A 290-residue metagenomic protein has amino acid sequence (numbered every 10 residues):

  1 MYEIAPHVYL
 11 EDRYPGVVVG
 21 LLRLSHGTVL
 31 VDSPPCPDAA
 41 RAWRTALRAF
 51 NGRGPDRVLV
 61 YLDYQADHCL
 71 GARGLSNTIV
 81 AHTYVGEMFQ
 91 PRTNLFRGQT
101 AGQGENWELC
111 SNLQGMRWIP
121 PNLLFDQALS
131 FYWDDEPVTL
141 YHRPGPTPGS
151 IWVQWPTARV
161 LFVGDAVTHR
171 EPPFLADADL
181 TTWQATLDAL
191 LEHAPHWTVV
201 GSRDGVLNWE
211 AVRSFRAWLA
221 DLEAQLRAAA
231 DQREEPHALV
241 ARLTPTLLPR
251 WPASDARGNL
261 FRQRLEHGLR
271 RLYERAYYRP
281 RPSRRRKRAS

Functional and structural regions predicted by a protein language model:
Y2-A46, W152-G164: Conserved beta-strand hairpin/beta-sheet module of binuclear metal-dependent hydrolase folds, prominently
H7, L22, D32, L47 (+8 more regions): Divalent metal-coordination and catalytic microenvironments
V31-P34, D56-Q65, V80-H82, R143 (+2 more regions): Active-site neighborhood of phospho(di)ester-bond hydrolases with catalytic His/Asp-centered motifs
P37-D38, Y64-L70, G86-Q90, T147-S150 (+3 more regions): Active-site environment of divalent metal-dependent phosphoester hydrolases
T45-S130, A224: Active-site HxH/HxHxD metal-binding segment of metal-dependent hydrolases
L124-W155: Core dinuclear metal-dependent hydrolase active-site scaffold
T182-L239: Divalent-metal (often Zn2+) His-rich catalytic cores of metallo-beta-lactamase-fold enzymes
Q232-S290: C-terminal regulatory/interaction regions
